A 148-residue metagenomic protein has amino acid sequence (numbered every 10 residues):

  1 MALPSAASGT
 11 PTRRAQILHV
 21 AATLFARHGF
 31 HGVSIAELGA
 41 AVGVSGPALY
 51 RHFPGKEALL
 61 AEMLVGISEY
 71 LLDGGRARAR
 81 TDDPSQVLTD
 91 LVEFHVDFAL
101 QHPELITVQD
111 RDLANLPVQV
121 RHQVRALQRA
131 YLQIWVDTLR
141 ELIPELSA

Functional and structural regions predicted by a protein language model:
A2, L49, L64, L71 (+4 more regions): Aromatic/pi-system hotspot detector in well-structured domains
L3-S5, R13-Q16, V20-A58, E62: Helix-turn-helix
S5, V65-D90, W135: Amphipathic alpha-helical linker/stalk segments
A22-F25, L71-L72, L88, V92 (+1 more regions): Short, structured motif recognition centered on aromatic/hydrophobic residues
K56, M63, I67, L71 (+3 more regions): Hydrophobic/aromatic residues within well-ordered alpha-helical segments
L72, V118-P144: Amphipathic alpha-helical packing segments from all-alpha helical-bundle domains
E93, E145-A148: Hydrophobic alpha-helical segments that form the core of small-molecule binding pockets and/or dimer interfaces
L100-Q119: Amphipathic alpha-helical segments used for helix-helix packing
